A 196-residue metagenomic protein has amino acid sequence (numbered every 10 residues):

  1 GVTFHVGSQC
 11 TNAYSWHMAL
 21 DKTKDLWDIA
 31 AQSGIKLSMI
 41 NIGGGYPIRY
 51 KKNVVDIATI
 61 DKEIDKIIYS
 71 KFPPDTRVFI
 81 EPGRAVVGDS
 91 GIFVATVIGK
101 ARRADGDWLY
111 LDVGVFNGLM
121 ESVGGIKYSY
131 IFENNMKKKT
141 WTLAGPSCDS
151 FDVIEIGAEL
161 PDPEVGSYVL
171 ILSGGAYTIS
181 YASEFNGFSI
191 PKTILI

Functional and structural regions predicted by a protein language model:
G1-G99, L160: Active-site loop/helix belt of alpha/beta enzymes
E63, Y69, P74-I196: Charged (often Lys/Glu-rich) extended helix/loop segments that serve as interaction or gating elements
